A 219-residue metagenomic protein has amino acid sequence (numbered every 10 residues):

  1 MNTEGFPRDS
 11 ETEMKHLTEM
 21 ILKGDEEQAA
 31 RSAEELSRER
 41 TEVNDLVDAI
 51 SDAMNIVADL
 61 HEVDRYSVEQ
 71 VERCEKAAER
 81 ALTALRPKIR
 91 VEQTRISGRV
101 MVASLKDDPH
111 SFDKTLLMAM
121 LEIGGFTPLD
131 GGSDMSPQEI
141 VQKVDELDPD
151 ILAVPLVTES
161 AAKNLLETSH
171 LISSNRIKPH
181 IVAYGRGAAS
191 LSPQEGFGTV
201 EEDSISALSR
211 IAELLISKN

Functional and structural regions predicted by a protein language model:
M1-Q93: Long amphipathic alpha-helical segments
E4, M20, A103-L105, T127-P128 (+1 more regions): Short, contiguous strand/loop micro-motifs
S32, K143-L147, R210-L214: CheY-like receiver
E39, S67, P109-H110, A161: Alpha-helix N-cap/loop-to-helix initiation residues
Q93-I96, N175: Short, flexible hinge/linker loops that cap or flank conserved catalytic cores
R95-G131: Glycine-rich active-site/cofactor-binding loop and its immediate structural neighborhood
M120-E122, D130-Q194: Cofactor-cradling patches in redox/metallo enzymes
A183-N219: Peripheral docking tails and interdomain loops at the edges of cofactor- or intermediate-handling domains
